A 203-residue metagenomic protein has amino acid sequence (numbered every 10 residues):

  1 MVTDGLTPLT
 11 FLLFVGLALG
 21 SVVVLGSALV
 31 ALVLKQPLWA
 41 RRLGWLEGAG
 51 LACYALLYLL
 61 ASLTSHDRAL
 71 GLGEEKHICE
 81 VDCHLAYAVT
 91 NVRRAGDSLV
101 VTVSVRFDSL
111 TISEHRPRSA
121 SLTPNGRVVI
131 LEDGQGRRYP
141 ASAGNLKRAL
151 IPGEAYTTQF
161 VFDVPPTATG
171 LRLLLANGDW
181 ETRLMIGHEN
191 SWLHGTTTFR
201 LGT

Functional and structural regions predicted by a protein language model:
M1-L6, L19-V23, A31-L72, H77 (+2 more regions): Surface-exposed edge beta-strand/loop patches
L6-G26, T90: Short alpha-helical packing/oligomerization segments
D67-G96: Low-complexity, acidic Ser/Thr/Pro/Gly-rich terminal tails and inter-domain linkers that flank the onset of structured
V89, P140-S142: A structural signal for short, hydrophobic beta-strand segments that form beta-sheets in beta-rich/all-beta domains
D97-V101, A155-T157: Short, solvent-exposed loop/turn segments enriched in Ser/Thr/Gly
L99-I112: Short, well-ordered beta-strand segments enriched in hydrophobic/aromatic residues
T111-N125, A141, G170-L174: Short, hydrophobic/aromatic beta-strand segments
